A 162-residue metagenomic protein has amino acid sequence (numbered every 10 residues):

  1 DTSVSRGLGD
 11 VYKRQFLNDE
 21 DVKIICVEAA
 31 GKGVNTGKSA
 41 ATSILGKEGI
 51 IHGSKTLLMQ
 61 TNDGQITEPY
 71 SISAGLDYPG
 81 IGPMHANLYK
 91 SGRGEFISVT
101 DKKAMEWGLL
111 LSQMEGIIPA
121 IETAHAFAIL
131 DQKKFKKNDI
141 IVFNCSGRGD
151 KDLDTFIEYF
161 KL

Functional and structural regions predicted by a protein language model:
D1-Y12: Single conserved hydrophobic/aromatic residue that forms the stacking wall/gate of nucleotide- or nucleobase-binding
G9-V11, E68, P79, A120 (+1 more regions): Short, electropositive, low-hydrophobicity segments enriched in small/polar residues
D10, K32-T36, F127-A128, G149-L153: Flexible loop/turn segments at secondary-structure boundaries
K13-R14, S73, H85, M105-L109 (+2 more regions): Predominant activation on well-ordered alpha-helical scaffold segments within soluble catalytic domains
D19-D21, C26-I117, E158-L162: Active-site/ligand-binding loops adjacent to catalytic centers
V22-V27, D131-L162: Catalytic phosphate/nucleotide-handling subdomain of diverse soluble enzymes
S112-N144: C-terminal structured "cap/appendage" subdomains that terminate the fold
